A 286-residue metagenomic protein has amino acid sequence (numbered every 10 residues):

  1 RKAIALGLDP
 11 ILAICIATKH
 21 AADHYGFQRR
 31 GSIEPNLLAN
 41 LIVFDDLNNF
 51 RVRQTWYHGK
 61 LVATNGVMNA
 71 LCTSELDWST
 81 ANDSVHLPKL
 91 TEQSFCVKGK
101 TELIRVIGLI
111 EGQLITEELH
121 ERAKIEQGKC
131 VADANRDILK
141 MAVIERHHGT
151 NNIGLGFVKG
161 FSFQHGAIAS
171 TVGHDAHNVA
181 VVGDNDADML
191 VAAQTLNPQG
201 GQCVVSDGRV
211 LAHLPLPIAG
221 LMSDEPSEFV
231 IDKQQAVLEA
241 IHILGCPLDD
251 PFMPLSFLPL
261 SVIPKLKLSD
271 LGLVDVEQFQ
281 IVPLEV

Functional and structural regions predicted by a protein language model:
R1-V286: Active-site microenvironment of metallo-dependent hydrolases
